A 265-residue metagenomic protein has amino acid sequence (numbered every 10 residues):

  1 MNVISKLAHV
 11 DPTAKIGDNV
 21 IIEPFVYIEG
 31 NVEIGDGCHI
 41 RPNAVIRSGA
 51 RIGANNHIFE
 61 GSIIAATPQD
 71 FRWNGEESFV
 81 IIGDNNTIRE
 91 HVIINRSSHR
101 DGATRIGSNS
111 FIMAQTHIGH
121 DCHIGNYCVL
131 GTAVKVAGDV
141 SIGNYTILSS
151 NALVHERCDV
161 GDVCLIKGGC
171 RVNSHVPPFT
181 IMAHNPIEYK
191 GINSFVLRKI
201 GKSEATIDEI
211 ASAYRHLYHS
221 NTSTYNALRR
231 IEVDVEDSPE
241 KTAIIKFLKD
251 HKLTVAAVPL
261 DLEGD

Functional and structural regions predicted by a protein language model:
M1-L7, P12-T13, D18-N19, N55 (+6 more regions): Terminal amphipathic alpha-helical/low-complexity segments used for targeting or macromolecular assembly
V3-A183, I187-E188: Structural signal for interior beta-strand "rungs" in well-ordered beta-sheet cores of soluble enzyme domains
